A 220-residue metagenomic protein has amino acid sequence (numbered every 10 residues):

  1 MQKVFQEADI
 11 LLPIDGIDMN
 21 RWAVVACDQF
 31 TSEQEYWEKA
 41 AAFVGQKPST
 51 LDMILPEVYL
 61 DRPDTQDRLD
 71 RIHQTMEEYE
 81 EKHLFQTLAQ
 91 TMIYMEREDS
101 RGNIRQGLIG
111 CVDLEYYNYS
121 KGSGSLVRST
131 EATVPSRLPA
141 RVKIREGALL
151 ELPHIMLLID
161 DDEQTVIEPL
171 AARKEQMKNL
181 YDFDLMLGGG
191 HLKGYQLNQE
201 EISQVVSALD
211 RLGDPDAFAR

Functional and structural regions predicted by a protein language model:
M1-D184, G188: N-terminal extension/subdomain marker
R145, Q204-S207, R211-R220: A sequence-level detector for short glycine-anchored, His/Arg-bearing signature motifs that mark catalytic or binding
Q176-V206, L212: Glycine-rich phosphate-binding "P-loop"
